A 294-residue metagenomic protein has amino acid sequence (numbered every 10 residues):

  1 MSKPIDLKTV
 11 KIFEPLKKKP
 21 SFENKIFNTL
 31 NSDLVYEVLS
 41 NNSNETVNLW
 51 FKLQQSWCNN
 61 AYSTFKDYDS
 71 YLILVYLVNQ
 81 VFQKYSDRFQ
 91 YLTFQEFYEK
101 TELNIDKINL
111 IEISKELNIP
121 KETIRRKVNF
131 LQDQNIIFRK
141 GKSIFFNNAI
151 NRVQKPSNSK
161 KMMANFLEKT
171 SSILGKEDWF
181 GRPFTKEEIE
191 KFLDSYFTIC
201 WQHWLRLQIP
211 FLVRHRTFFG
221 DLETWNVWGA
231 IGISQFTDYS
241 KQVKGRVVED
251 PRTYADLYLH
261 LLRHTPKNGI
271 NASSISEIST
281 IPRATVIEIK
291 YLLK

Functional and structural regions predicted by a protein language model:
S2-Y71, K176-G229: N-terminal leader segment of winged-helix/HTH proteins
T64-Y71, Q80-Q95, F218-T224, S234-L257: Short helix-coil-helix linker/hinge
D87-T93, E99, I105-I108, R125-R126 (+5 more regions): Short glycine/proline-centered loop/turn elements that form peptide/ligand docking sites
E96-K115, L262, N268-I278: A short alpha-helical element within helix-turn-helix/winged-helix DNA-binding domains across DNA-binding proteins
N118-D133, T280-L292: Short amphipathic alpha-helical interaction segments
Q132-K142, K294: A short, conserved structural fragment
K140-N151: Short, Lys/Arg-rich nucleic-acid/phosphate-binding segment
R152-R182: Short, amphipathic alpha-helical interaction segments positioned at domain boundaries
